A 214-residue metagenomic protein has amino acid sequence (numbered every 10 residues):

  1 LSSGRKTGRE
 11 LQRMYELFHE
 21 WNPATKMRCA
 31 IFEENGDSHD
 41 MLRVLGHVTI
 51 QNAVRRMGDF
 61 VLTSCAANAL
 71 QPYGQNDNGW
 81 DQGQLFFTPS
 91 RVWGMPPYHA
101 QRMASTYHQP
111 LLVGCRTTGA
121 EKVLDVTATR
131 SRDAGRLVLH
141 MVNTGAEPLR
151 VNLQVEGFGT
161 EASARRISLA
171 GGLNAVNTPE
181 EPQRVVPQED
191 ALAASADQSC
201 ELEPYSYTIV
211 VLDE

Functional and structural regions predicted by a protein language model:
L1-H39: Glycoside hydrolase catalytic-domain groove-lining segments
S2-G8, G36-M41, L70-N76, A146-L149 (+1 more regions): Flexible loop/turn segments at secondary-structure boundaries
R13-E16, H47-Q51, L149-N152: Short alpha-helical segments and helix-capping/turn motifs at coil-helix boundaries
E20-A24, D59, G159: Short helix-capping segments at alpha-helix termini
M27-T129, D133-G135: Aromatic/acidic polysaccharide-binding cleft in carbohydrate-active enzymes
V123-T160, R166, Y205-I209: Carbohydrate-binding surface patches
F158-L202: Acidic, Ser/Thr/Pro-rich beta/coil linker or hinge segments at domain junctions
V210-E214: Short beta-strand-to-coil "C-cap" segments at the C-terminal boundary of structured domains/repeats, marking
